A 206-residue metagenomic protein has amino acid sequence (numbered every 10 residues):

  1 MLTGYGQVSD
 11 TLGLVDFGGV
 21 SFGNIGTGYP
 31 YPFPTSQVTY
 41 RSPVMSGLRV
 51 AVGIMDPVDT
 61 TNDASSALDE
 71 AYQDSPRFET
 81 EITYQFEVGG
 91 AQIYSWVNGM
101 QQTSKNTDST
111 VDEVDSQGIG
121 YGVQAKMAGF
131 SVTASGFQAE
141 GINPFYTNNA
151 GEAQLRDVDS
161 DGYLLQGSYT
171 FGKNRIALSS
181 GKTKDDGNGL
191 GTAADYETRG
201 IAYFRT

Functional and structural regions predicted by a protein language model:
M1-T60, D74-P76, T83-G89, A125 (+2 more regions): Outer membrane beta-barrel
Y29, A71, R156: Glycine- and other small-residue-rich loops at beta-strand/loop junctions that grip anionic moieties
A51-G53, T61-S65, D108-S109, Y146: A short secondary-structure junction signal
S65-D69, T192: Solvent-exposed, low-complexity segments and loops of surface/extracellular structural proteins
S75, T80-I201: Detector for outer-membrane/organellar transmembrane beta-barrel domains, recognizing the amphipathic beta-strand
